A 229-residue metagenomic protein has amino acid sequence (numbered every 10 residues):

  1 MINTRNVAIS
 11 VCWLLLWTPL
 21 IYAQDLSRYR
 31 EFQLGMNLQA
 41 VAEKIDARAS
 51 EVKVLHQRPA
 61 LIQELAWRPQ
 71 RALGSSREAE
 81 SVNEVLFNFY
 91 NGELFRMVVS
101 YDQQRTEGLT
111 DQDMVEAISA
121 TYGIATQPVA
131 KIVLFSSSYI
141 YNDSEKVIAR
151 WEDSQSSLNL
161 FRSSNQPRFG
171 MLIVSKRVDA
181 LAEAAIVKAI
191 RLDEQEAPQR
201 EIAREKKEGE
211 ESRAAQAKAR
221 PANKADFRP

Functional and structural regions predicted by a protein language model:
M1-V11: Bacterial N-terminal signal peptides that target proteins for export
N3, D25-L26, R68-Q70, G74-S76 (+1 more regions): Mixed-charge, polar/low-complexity N-terminal
I9, Q24-R28, L86: Short, functionally important structural connectors and interaction interfaces within domains
L14-L15: Repetitive helical segments and hydrophobic/amphipathic motifs
I21: S-adenosylmethionine/decaboxylated-SAM
Q24-P59, Y101-P229: Non-cytosolic coordination micro-motifs
Q63-T110: Mid-chain, structured segments of secreted extracytoplasmic proteins
